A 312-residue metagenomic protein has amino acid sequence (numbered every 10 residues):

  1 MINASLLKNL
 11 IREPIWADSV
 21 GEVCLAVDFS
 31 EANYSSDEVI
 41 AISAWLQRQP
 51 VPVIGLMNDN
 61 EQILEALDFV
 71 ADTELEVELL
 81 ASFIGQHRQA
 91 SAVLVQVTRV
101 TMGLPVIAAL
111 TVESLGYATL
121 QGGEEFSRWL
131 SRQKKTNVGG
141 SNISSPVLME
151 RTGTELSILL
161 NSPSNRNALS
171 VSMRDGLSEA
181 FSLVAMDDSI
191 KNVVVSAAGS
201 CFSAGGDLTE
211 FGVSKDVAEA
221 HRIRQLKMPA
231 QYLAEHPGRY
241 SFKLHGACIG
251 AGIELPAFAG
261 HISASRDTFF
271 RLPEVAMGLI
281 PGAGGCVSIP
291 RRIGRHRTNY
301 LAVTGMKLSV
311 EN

Functional and structural regions predicted by a protein language model:
M1-G103: Ordered, small/hydrophobic-rich secondary-structure cores
M1-W45, W129-S196: Conserved CoA-thioester-binding segment of acyl-CoA-metabolizing enzymes
A41-L46, A180, Q225-H236: Catalytic-core regions built around general acid/base machinery
S43-A44, E76-N137, G285-N312: Crotonase-superfamily enoyl-CoA hydratase/isomerase domain that binds and transforms CoA-thioester intermediates
G55-I84, A234-N312: Crotonase-fold acyl-CoA enzyme core
E61, A197-Q231: Glycine- (often His-adjacent) and acidic-residue-rich active-site loop that binds/positions the CoA thioester
L94, V195, L255-P256: Hydrophobic/aromatic residues within transmembrane alpha-helices of multi-pass small-molecule transporters
Q96, S200-S203, I249: Short, active-site-adjacent cap segments at secondary-structure transitions
